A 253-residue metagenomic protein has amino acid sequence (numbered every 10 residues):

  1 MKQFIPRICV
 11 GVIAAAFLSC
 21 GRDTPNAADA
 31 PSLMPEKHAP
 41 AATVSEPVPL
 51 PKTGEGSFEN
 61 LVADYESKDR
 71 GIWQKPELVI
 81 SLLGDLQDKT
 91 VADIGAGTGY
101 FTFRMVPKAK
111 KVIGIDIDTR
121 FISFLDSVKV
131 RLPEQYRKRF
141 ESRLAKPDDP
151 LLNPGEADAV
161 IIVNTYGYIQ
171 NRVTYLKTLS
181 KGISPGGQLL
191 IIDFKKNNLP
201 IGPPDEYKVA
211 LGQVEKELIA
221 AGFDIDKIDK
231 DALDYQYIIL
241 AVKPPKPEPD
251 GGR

Functional and structural regions predicted by a protein language model:
F17-S19: C-terminal motif of bacterial Sec signal peptides marking the signal peptidase cleavage site
R70-K89: Conserved alpha-helix/loop element of class I SAM-dependent methyltransferases that forms part of the SAM/SAH-binding
A92-P150: Class I SAM-dependent methyltransferase SAM/SAH-binding core
P150-V160: A short acidic, Gly/Pro-enriched loop at the edge of an enzyme's catalytic core that lines a small-molecule cofactor
D158-R172: A short SAM/SAH-binding and catalytic strip from SAM-dependent methyltransferases
V173-Q188: A short glycine-rich, Lys/Arg-flanked "PGG" loop and its adjoining helix->strand segment in the class I
L190-V214: Conserved class I S-adenosyl-L-methionine
K227, D231-R253: Core SAM-dependent methyltransferase catalytic element
